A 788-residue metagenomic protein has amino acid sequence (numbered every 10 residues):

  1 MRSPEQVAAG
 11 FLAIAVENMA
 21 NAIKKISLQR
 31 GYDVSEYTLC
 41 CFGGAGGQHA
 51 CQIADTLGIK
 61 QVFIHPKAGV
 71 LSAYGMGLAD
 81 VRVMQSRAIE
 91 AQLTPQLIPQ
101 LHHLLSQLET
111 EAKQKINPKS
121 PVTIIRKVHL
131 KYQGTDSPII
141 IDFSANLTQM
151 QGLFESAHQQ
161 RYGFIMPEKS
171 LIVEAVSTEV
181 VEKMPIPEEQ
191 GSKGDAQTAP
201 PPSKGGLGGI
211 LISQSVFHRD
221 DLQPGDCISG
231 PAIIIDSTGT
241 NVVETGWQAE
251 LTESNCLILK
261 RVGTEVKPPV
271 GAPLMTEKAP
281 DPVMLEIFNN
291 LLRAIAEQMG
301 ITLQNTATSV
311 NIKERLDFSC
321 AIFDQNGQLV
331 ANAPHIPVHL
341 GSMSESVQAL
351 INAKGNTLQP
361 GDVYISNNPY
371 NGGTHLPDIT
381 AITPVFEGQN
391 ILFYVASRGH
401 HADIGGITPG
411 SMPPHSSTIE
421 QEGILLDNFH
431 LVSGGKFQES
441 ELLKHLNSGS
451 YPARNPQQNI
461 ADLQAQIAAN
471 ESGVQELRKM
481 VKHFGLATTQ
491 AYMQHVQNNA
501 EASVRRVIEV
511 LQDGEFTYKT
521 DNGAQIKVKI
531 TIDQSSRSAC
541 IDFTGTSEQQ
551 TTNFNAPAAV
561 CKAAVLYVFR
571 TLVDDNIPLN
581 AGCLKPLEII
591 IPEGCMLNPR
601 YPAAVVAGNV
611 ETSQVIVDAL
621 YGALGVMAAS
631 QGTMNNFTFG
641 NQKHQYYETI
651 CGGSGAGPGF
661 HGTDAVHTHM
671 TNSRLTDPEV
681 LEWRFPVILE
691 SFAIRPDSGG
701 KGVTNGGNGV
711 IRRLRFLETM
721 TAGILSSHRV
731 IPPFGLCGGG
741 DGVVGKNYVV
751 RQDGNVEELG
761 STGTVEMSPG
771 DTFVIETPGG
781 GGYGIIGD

Functional and structural regions predicted by a protein language model:
M1-V34, C41, G46-D788: C-terminal, non-catalytic interaction/recognition modules in large multi-subunit enzymes and RNPs
